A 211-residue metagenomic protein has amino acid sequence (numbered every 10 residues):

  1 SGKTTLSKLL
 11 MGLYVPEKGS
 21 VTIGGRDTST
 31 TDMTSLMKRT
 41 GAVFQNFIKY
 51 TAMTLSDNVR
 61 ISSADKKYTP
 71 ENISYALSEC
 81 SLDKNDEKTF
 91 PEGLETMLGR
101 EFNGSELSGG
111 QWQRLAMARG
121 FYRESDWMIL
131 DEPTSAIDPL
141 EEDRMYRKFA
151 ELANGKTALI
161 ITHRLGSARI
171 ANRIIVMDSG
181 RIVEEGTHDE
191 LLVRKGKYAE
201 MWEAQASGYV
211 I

Functional and structural regions predicted by a protein language model:
M11: Helix-to-loop junction immediately C-terminal to a conserved catalytic motif
G19-D27, L36: Conserved ABC transporter NBD signature motif
F47-Y68: Conserved catalytic motifs of ABC-family nucleotide-binding domains
I73, D83-L115, G208-I211: ABC-fold ATPase nucleotide-binding domain signature/coupling loops
Y122-D126, G155: A short, proline-enriched helix->beta-strand linker immediately N-terminal to the Walker B motif in ABC-type P-loop
M128-E132: Catalytic Walker B motif of ABC-type/P-loop ATPase nucleotide-binding domains
P139-E141: Helix N-cap at the start of a conserved alpha-helix in ABC-type nucleotide-binding domains
R147, N154, R169-I211: C-terminal portion of ABC ATPase nucleotide-binding domains
